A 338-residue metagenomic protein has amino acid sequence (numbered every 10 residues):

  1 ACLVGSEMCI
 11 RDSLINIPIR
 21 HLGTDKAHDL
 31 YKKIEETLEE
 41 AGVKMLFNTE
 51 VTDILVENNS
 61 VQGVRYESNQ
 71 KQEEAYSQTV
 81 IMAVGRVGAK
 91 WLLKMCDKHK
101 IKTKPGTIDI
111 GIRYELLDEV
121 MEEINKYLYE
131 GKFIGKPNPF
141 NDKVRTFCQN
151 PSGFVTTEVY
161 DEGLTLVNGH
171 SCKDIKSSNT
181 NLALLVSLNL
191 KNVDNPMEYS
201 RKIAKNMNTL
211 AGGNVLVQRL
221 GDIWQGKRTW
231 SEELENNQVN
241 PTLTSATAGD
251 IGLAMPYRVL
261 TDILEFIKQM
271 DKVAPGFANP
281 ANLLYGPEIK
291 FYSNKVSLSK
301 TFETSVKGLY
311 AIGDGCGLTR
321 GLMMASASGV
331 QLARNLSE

Functional and structural regions predicted by a protein language model:
A1-G5, C9-I10: Single conserved hydrophobic/aromatic residue that forms the stacking wall/gate of nucleotide- or nucleobase-binding
I17-E36, L46, A83-V84, A254-R258: Short beta-strand to alpha-helix junction loop
F47-S60: A conserved short coil-to-beta-strand element within the FAD-binding core of flavoproteins
V51, V64, A75-R86, L309-A311: Short hydrophobic core segments
T79-E130: Glycine-rich loop(s) and the adjacent beta-strand/alpha-helix scaffold that form part
K90-K94, G315-S337: A conserved FAD-binding loop/helix module that cradles the flavin
I134-Q238: FAD cofactor-binding and catalytic pocket of flavoenzymes
A246-T319: A glycine-rich dinucleotide-binding beta-alpha-beta segment and adjacent secondary-structure elements that constitute
